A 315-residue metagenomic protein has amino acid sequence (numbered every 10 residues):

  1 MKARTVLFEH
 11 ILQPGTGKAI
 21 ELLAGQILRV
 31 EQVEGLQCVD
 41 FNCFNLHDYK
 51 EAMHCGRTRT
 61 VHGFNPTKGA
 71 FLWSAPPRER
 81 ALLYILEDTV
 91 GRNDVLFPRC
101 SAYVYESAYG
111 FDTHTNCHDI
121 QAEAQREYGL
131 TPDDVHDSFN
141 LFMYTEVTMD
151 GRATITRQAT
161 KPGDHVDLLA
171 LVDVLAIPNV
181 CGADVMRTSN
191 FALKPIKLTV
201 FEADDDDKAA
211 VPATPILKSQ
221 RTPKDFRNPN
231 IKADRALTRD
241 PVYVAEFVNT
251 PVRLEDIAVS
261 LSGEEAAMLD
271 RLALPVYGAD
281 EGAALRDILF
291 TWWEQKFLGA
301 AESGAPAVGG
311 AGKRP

Functional and structural regions predicted by a protein language model:
M1-E9, P306-P315: Basic/polar N-terminal segments that are highly enriched at the extreme N-terminus, encompassing both cleavable
M1-T250: Acidic, Ser/Thr/Pro
G15, Y277-G278: Alpha-helical hinge/cap motifs
L28, A176, L198, V259-L261 (+2 more regions): Hydrophobic beta-strand residues in large extracellular and virion-surface proteins
E246-A266, A273-L274: Short Lys/Arg-rich basic patches
M268, A279-P306, R314: Short, basic amphipathic alpha-helical segments that act as recognition/interaction helices in nucleic-acid-binding
